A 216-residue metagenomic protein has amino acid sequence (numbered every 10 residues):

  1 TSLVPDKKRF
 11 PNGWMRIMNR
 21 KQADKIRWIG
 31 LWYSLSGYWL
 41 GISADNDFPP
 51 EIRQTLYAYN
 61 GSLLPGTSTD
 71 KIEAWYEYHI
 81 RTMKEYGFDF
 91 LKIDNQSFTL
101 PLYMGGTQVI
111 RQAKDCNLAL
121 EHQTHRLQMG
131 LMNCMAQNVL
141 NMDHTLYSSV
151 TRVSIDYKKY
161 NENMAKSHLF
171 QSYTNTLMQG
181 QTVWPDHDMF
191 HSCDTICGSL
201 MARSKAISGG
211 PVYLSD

Functional and structural regions predicted by a protein language model:
T1, W32, H79-Y103: Short acidic catalytic loops
T1-Y59, S68-E77, R111-L118: Aromatic- and glycine-enriched glycan-recognition loops and surfaces that form the carbohydrate-binding subsites
S2-V4, N60-P65, F98-G106: Glycine- and acidic
R16-I29, T82-D89, L120-M129: A structural motif corresponding to the C-terminal end of an alpha-helix and its immediate exit/capping segment
R27-Y33, L91-I93, L131-N133, Y213-L214: Hydrophobic faces of well-ordered beta-strands that scaffold small-molecule active sites in alpha/beta enzyme cores
W32-Y38, Q96-F98, C134-N138: Active-site beta-loop-alpha junctions enriched in small/polar residues
W39-K84, L118-D216: Glycan-recognition surfaces
F90, N95-L120, R126-L127: P-loop NTPase motor core
